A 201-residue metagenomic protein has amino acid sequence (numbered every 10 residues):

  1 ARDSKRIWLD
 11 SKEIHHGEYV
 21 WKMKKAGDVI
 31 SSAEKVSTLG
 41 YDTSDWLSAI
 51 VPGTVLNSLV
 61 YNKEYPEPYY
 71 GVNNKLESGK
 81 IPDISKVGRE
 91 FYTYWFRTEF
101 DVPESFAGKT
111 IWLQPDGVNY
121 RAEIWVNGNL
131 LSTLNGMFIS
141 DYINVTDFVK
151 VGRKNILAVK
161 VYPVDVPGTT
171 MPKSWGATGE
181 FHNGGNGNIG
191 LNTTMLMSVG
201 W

Functional and structural regions predicted by a protein language model:
R2-K5, Y19-D28, S32, T54 (+3 more regions): Accessory beta-strand-rich segments of carbohydrate-active enzymes
W8, K12-K25, L39-A49: Mature N-terminal segment immediately following signal peptide/propeptide cleavage in secreted/periplasmic
H15-Y19, K75-D83, K150: Intrinsically disordered, low-complexity coil segments
A26-D28, W46, V51, P66 (+2 more regions): Short linear sequence elements within intrinsically disordered, low-complexity coil regions
I30-Y41, L59-Y69: Short, polar loop/linker segments at the starts of domains and inter-domain junctions
S58-V87: Surface-exposed, low-complexity/disordered Ser/Thr/Gly/Pro/Asn-rich loops and linkers
